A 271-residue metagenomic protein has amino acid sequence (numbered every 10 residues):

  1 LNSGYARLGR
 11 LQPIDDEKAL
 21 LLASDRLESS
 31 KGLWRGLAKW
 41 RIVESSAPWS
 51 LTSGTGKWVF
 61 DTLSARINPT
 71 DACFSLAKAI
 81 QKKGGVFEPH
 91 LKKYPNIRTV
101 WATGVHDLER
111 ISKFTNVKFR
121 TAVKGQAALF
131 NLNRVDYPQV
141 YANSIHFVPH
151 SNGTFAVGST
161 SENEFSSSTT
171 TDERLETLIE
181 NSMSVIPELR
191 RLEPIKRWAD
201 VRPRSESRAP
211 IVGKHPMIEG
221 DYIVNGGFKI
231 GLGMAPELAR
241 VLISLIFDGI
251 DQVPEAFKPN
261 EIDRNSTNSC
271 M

Functional and structural regions predicted by a protein language model:
L1-K83: Flavin (FAD/FMN) cofactor-binding and adjacent substrate-gating region of FAD-dependent oxidoreductase domains
S3-Y5, V105-I218: Active-site substrate-recognition segment that forms the wall of the catalytic cavity or substrate channel
L11, E88, V100, Y222-V224: Hydrophobic/aromatic beta-strand patches that form the interior of the parallel beta-sheet core in alpha/beta enzyme
L20-L27, C73, L175-I179, R208-A209 (+1 more regions): A general structural signal for well-ordered alpha-helical segments in protein cores
W49-T55, N96-I97, R204-R208, M217-I218: A short, glycine/Asx- and small/polar-enriched loop/turn that sits immediately N-terminal to a beta-strand
Q81-K93: A conserved beta-strand/loop element that lines the FAD pocket in flavoprotein oxidoreductases
P95-H106, A239: Short hydrophobic core segments
L192-M271: C-terminal catalytic lobe of FAD-dependent flavoproteins
